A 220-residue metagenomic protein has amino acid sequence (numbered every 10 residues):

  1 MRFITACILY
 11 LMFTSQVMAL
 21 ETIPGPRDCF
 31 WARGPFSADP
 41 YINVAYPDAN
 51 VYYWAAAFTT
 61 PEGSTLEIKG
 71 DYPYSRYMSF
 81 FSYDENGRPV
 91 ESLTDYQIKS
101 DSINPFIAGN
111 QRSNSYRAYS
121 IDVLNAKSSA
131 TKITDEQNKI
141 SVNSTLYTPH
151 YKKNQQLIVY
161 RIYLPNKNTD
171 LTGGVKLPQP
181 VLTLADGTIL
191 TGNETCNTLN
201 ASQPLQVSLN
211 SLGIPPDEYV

Functional and structural regions predicted by a protein language model:
T5-T14: Bacterial N-terminal signal peptides
A19-V220: A compositional/structural signature for long, glycine/proline-rich flexible linkers and loops on extracytoplasmic
